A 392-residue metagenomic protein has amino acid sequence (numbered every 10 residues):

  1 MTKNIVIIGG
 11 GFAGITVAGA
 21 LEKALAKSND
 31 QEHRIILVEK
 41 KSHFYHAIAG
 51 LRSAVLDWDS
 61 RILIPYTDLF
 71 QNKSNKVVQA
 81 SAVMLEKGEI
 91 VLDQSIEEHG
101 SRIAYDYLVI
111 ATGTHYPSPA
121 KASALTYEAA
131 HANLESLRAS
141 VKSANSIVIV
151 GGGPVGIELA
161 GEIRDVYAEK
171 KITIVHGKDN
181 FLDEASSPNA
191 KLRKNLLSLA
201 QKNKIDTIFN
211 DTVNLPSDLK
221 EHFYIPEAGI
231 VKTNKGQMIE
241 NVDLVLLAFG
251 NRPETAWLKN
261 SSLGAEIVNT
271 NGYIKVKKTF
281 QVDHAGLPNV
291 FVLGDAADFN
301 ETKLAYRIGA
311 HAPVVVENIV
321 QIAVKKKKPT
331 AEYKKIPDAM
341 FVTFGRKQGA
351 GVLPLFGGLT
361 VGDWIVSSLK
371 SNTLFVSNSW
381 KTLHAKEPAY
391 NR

Functional and structural regions predicted by a protein language model:
M1-N4, A26-E32, D68-Q71, K220-M238 (+1 more regions): Eukaryotic N-terminal targeting leaders
T2-Q79, G161-S187: Beta1-alpha1 glycine-rich phosphate/pyrophosphate-binding loop at the start of Rossmann-like nucleotide-binding domains
T2-V6, K27, I36-L37, N72-V148 (+1 more regions): FAD-binding core/adjacent interface of flavoenzyme oxidoreductases
G11-G14, G153-I157, V316: Catalytic nucleophile loop
A49-L56, A122-E128, P188, S262-L263 (+1 more regions): Short glycine-enriched, charge-decorated loop/helix-capping segments at active-site entrances that position
K73, V77-A80, M84-E86, V91 (+4 more regions): A Rossmann-like FAD-binding core segment of flavoenzymes
Y127-N145, E240-A310: FAD-site-proximal beta/loop scaffold in flavoenzymes
T302-A305, H311-R392: C-terminal, flexible cofactor-proximal segment of oxidoreductases
